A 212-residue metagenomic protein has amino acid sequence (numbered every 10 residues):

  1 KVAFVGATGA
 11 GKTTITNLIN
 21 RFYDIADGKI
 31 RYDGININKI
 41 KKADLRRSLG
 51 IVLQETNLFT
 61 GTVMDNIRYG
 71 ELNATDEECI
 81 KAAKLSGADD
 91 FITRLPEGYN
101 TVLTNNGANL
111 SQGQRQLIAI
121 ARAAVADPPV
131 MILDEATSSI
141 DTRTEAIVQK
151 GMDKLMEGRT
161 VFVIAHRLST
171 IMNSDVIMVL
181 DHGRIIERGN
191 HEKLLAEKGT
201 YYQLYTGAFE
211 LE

Functional and structural regions predicted by a protein language model:
K1-E212: ABC-type nucleotide-binding domain
